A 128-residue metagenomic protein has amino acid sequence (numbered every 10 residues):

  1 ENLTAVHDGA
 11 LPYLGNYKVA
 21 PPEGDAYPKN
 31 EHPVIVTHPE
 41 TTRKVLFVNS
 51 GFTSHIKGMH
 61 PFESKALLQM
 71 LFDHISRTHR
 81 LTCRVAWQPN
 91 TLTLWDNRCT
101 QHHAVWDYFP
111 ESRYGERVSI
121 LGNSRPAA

Functional and structural regions predicted by a protein language model:
E1-L92, N97-A128: Non-heme Fe(II) oxygenase catalytic core, chiefly the N-lobe of the double-stranded beta-helix
